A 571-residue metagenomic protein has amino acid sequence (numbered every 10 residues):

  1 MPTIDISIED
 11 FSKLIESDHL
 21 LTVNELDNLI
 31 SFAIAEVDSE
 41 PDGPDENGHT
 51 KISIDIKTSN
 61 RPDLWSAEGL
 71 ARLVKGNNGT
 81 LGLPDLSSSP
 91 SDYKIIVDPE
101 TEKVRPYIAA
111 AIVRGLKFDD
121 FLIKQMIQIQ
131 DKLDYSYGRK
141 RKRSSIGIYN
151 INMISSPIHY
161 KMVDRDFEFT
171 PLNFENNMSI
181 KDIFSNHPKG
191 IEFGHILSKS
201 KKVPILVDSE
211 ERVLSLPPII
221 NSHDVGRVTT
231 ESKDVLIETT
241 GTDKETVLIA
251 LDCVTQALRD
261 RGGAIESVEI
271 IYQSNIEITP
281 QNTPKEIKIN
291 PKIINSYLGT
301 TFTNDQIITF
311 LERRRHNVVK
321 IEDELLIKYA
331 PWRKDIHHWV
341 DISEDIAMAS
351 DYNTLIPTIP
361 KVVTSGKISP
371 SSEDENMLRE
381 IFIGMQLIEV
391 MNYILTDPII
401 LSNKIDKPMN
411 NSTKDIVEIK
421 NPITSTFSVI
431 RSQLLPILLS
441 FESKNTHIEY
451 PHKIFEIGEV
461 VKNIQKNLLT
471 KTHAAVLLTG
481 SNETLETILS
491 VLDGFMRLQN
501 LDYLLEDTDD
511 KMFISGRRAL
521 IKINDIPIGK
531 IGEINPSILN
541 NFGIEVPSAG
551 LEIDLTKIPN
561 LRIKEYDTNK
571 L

Functional and structural regions predicted by a protein language model:
M1-P2, P280: Extracellular ectodomain segments of secreted/surface proteins
P2-P44, G48-A110, Q125, K142 (+3 more regions): Extended, well-folded interaction surfaces typified by the phenylalanyl-tRNA synthetase beta subunit core
G79, A110-T279, T283-E286, I388-L571: TRNA-recognition modules of translation machinery and tRNA-sensing kinases, especially anticodon-binding
